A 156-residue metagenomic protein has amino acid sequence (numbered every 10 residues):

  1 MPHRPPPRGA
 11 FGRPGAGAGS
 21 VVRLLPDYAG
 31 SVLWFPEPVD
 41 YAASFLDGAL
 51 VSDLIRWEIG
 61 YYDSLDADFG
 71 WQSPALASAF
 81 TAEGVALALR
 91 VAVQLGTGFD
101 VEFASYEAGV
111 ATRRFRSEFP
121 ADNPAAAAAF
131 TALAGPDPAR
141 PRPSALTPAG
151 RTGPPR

Functional and structural regions predicted by a protein language model:
M1-R156: Intrinsic low-complexity, intrinsically disordered or marginally ordered coil/linker segments
